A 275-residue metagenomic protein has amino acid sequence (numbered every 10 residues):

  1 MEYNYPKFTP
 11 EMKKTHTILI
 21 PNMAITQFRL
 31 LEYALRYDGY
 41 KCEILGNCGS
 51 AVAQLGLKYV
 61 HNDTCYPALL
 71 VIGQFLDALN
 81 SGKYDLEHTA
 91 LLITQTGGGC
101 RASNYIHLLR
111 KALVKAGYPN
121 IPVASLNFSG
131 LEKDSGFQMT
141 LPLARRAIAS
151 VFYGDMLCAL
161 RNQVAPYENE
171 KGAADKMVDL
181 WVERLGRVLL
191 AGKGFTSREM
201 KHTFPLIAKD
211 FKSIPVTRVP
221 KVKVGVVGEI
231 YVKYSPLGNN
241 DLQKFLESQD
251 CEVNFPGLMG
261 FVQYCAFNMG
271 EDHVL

Functional and structural regions predicted by a protein language model:
M1-L275: An N-terminal assembly and electron-transfer interface module characteristic of large anaerobic redox and radical
